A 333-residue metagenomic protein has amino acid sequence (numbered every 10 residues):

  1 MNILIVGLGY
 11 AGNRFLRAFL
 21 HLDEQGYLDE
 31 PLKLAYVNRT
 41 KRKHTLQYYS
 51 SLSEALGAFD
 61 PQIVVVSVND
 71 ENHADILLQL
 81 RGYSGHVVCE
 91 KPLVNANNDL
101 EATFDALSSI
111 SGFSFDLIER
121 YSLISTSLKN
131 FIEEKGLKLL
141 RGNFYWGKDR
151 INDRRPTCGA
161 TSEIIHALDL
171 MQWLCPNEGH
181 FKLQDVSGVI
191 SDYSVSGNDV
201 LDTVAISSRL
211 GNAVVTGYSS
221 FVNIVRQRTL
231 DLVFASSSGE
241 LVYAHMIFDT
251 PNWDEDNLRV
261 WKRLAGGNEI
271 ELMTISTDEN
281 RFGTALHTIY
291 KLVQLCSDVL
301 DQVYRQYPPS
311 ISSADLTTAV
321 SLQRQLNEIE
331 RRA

Functional and structural regions predicted by a protein language model:
M1-H44, A58-F59: N-terminal Rossmann-like dinucleotide-binding module
G9, N13, A74, S122-T126 (+4 more regions): A structural signal for well-ordered alpha-helical segments within the folded catalytic domains of diverse enzymes
L20-E30, S53-D60, P176-F181, Q302-Y307: Alpha-helix termini
Y27, I63-V68, I289-A333: C-terminal helix-rich "cap/oligomerization" subdomain common to oxidoreductases
Q47-A106: Beta-loop-alpha module in the N-terminal Rossmann-like domain of NAD(P)-dependent dehydrogenases, especially those
V94-R154: A contiguous active-site-proximal alpha/beta segment in oxidoreductase catalytic domains
I151-D231, T317, S321: Rossmann-like dinucleotide-binding domain that binds NAD(P)(H)
V214-Q294: NAD(P)-dinucleotide binding in Rossmann-like oxidoreductases
